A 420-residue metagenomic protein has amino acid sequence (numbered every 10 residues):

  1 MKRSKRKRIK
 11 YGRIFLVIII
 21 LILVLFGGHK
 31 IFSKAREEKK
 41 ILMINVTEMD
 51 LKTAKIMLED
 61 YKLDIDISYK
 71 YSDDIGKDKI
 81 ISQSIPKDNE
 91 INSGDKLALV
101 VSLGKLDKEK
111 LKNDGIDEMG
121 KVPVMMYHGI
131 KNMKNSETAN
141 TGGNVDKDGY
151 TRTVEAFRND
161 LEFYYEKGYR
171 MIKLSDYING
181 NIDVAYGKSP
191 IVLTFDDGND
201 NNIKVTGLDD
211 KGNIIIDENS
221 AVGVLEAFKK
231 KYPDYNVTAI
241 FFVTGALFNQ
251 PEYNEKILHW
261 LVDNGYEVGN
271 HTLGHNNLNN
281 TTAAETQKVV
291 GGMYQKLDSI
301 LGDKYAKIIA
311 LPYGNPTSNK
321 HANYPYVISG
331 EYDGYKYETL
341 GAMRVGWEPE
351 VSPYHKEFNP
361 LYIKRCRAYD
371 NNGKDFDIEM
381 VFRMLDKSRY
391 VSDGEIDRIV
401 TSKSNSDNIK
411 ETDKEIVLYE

Functional and structural regions predicted by a protein language model:
M1-K108: Ligand-recognition elements built from short beta-strands and adjacent flexible loops
K34-I41, V101-K105, H128-K147, D196-N202 (+2 more regions): Acidic/histidine-rich, surface-exposed loop or edge segments in extracytoplasmic proteins
I41-N45, V145-T151, D210-G212, H275-A284: Second-shell loop/turn segments in exported
T47, Y69-Y71, L103, G129-K131 (+7 more regions): A mature extracytoplasmic/lumenal domain signature
K110-L193, K204, N280-E420: C-terminal active-site subregion of NodB/CE4 polysaccharide deacetylases
S189-T194, N202-P233: Acidic/His-rich structured neighborhood in mature extracellular/periplasmic domains
T206, N213-V224, F248-E267, L273-L301 (+1 more regions): Alpha-helical scaffold elements lining the catalytic groove of polysaccharide deacetylases
L225-N236, Q250-N270, G334-K336, S352-Y362 (+1 more regions): Acidic (Asp/Glu)-rich catalytic clusters
